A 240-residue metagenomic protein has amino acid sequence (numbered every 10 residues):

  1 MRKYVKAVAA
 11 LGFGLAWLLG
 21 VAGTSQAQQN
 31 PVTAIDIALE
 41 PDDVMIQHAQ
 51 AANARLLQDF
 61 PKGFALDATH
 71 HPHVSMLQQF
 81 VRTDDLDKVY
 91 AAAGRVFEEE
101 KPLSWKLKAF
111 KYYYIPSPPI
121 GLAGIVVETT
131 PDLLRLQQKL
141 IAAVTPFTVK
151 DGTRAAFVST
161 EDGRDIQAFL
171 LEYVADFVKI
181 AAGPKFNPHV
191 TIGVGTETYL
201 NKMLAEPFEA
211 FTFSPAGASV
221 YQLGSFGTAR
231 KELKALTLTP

Functional and structural regions predicted by a protein language model:
M1-Y4: Positively charged n-region of N-terminal signal peptides that target proteins for export
A9-G20: Bacterial N-terminal signal peptides
S25-S117, T130-S219, L223-P240: Basic, often amphipathic N-terminal segments
I125-T129: A short, structured beta-strand-centered segment in the mid-to-C-terminal lobe of catalytic cores from group-transfer
